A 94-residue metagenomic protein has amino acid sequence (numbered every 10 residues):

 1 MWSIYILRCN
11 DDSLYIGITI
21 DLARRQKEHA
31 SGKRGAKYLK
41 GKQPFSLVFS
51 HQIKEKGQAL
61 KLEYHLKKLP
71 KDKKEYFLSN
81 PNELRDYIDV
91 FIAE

Functional and structural regions predicted by a protein language model:
M1-I16, I20-E94: Structure-specific nucleic-acid interaction/processing domains
